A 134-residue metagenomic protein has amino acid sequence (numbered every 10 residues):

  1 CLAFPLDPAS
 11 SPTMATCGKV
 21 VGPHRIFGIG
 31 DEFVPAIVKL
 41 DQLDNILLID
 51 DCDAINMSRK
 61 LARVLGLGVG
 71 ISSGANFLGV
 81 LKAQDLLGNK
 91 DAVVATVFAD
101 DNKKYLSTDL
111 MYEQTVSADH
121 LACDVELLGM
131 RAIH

Functional and structural regions predicted by a protein language model:
C1-I71, D109-H134: Active-site/ligand-binding loops adjacent to catalytic centers
S11, N102-K103: Surface-exposed, flexible loop/turn segments at secondary-structure boundaries
A54, N76, K103: Short phosphate-engaging motifs
S58, N76-Q84: Buried hydrophobic packing segments
I71-N76, V94: Ser/Thr-glycine-rich phosphate-binding loops at phosphate-binding pockets of nucleotides, nucleotide cofactors
L81-V97, K103-A118, V125-A132: Catalytic phosphate/nucleotide-handling subdomain of diverse soluble enzymes
